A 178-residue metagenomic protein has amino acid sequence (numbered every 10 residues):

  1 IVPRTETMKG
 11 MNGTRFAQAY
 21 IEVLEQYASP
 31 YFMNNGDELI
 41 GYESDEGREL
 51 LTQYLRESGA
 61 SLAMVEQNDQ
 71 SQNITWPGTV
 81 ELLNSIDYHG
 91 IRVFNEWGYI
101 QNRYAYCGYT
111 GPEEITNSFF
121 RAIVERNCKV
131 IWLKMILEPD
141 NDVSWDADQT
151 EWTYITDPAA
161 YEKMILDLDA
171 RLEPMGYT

Functional and structural regions predicted by a protein language model:
I1-T178: Soluble extramembrane regions of membrane proteins in the secretory/endomembrane system
